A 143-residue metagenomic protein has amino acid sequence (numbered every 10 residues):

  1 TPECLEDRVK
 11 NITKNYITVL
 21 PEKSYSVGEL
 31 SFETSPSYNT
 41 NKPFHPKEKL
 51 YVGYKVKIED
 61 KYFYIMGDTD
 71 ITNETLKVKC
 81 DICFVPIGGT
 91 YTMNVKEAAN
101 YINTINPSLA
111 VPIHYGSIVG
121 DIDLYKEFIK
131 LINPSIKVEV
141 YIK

Functional and structural regions predicted by a protein language model:
T1-T18, K79-F84: Active-site metal-binding motif and surrounding structural segment of the metallo-beta-lactamase
P2, K47, V95, I122-Y125: A structural signal for well-ordered alpha-helical scaffolds and beta->alpha junctions
N11-I12, G28, I105: Residues at alpha-helix termini
Y16-K23, L76, A99, N103-K143: Binuclear metal-ion centers of metallo-dependent hydrolases, dominated by the metallo-beta-lactamase
Y16-V78, M93, I142-K143: Core dinuclear metal-dependent hydrolase active-site scaffold
H45, T90, I136-V138: Short, Lys/Arg-enriched charge-dense amphipathic segments
K55-G120: Metallo-beta-lactamase
